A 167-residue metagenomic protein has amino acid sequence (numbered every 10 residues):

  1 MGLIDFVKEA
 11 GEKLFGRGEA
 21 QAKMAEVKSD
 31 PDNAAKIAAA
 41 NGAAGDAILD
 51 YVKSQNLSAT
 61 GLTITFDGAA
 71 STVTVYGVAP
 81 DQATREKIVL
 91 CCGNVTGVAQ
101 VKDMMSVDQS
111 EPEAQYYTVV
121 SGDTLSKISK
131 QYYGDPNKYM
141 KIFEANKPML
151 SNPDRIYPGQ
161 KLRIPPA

Functional and structural regions predicted by a protein language model:
M1-V107, R155: Secretory N-termini
A38, V119, Y132, M149-L150: A generic helix-loop boundary/linker signal
D67-T74, A79, D108-P136, M140: Primarily a LysM-type cell-wall glycan-binding module
C91, V95-P112, M140-A167: Extracellular LysM carbohydrate-binding repeats and other cell-envelope/extracellular binding modules
